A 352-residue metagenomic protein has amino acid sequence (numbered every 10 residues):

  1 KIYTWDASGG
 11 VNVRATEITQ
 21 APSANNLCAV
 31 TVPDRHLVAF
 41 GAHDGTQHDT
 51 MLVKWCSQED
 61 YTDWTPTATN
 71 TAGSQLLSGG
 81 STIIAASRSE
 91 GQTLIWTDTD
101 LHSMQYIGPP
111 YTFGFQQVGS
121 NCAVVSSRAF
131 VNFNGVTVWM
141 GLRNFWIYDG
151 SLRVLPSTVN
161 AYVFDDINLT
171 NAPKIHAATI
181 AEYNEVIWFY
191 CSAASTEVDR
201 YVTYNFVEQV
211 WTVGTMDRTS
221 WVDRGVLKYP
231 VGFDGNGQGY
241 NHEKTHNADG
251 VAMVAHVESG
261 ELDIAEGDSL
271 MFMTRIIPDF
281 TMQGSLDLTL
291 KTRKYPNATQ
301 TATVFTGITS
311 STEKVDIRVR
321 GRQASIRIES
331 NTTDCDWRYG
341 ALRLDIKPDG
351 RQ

Functional and structural regions predicted by a protein language model:
K1-I2: Elongated alpha-helical scaffolds
W5-G10, T46-D63, I107-P109, S192-V210 (+1 more regions): Surface-exposed flexible segments
G9-I175: Beta-propeller and closely related beta-pinwheel folds
N121-V136, L142-Q352: Beta-sheet repeat architectures centered on beta-propellers
